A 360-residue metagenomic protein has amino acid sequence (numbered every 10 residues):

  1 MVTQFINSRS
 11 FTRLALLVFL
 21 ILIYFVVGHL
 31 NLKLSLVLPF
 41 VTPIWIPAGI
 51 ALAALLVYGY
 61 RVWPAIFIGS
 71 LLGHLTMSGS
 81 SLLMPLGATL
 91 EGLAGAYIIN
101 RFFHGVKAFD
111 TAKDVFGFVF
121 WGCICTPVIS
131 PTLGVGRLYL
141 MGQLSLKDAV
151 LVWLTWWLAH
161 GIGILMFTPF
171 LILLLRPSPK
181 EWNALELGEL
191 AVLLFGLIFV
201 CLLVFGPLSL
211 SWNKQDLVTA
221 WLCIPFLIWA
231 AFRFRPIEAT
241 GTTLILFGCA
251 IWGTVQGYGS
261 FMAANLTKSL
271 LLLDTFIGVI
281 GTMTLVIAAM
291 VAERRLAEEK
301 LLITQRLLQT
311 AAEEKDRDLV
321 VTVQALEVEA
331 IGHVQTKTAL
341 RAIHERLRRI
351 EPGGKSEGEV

Functional and structural regions predicted by a protein language model:
V2-P43, G49-K147, T168-W221, P225-T242 (+1 more regions): Short helix-perturbing small/polar motifs within transmembrane alpha-helices
R13, A48, A149, I224 (+3 more regions): N-terminal hydrophobic alpha-helix used for membrane targeting or insertion
F19, I50, L151, F226 (+3 more regions): Residue-level detector of alpha-helix boundary/anchor positions
W45, W153-W157, W229: Signature tryptophan residues that serve as conserved aromatic anchors
E91, G95, L151, T155-F167: Alpha-helical transmembrane segments that form the membrane-embedded catalytic/substrate-binding core of multi-pass
A289-A292, L296-V360: Amphipathic alpha-helical coiled-coil "transmission" helices that mediate dimerization and conformational coupling
